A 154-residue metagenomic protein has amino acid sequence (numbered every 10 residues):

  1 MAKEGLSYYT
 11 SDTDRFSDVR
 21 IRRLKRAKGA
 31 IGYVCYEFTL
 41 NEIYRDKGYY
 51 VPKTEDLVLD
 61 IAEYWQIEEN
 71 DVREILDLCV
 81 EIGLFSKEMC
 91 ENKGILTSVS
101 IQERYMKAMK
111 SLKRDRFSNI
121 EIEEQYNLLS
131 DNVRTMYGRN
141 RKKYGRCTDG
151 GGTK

Functional and structural regions predicted by a protein language model:
M1-K47: Short recognition helix of helix-turn-helix/winged-helix DNA-binding domains
M1-T10, V58-L59, W65-K154: Winged-helix/helix-turn-helix nucleic-acid-interaction surface
R22-G29, I61-E69: Short, charged/polar micro-motifs that form catalytic or ligand-binding hotspots
G29-Y33, Y50-T54, E69-R73: Alpha-helix N-cap/helix-initiation sites
E42-D46, Y64, G83: Extended cationic-aromatic binding surfaces that line active-site or macromolecule-binding grooves and engage
K47-E63: Short acidic, hydrophobic short linear motifs in intrinsically disordered regions
